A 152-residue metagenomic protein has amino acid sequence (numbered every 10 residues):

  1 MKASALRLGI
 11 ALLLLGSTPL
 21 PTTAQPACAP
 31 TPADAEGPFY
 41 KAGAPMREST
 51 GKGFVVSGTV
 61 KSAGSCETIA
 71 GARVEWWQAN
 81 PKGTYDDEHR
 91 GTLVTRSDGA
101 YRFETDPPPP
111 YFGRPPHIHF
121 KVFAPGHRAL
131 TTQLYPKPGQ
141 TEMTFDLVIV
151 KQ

Functional and structural regions predicted by a protein language model:
M1-G9: Bacterial N-terminal signal peptides that target proteins for export
G9-T18: Bacterial N-terminal signal peptides
L20-A24: Sec/Tat signal peptide C-region and signal peptidase I cleavage site
Q25-Q152: Beta-strand-dominated extracellular/periplasmic modules and repeats in secreted or surface-exposed proteins
